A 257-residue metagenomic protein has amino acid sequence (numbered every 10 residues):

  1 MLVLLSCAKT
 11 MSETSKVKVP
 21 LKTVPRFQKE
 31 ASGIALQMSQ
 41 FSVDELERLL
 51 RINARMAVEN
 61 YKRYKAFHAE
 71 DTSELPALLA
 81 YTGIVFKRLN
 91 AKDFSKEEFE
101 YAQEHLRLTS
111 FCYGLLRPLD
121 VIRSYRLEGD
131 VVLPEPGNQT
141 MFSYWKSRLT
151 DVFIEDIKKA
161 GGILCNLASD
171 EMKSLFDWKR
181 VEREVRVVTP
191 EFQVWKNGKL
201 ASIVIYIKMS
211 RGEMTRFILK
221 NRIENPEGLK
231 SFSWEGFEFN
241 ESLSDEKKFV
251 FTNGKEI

Functional and structural regions predicted by a protein language model:
L4-D93: Active-site helix-to-loop segments that bind/position phosphate- or nucleotide-bearing substrates and donors across
A91-D245, V250-I257: Internal, well-folded beta-alpha domain core
